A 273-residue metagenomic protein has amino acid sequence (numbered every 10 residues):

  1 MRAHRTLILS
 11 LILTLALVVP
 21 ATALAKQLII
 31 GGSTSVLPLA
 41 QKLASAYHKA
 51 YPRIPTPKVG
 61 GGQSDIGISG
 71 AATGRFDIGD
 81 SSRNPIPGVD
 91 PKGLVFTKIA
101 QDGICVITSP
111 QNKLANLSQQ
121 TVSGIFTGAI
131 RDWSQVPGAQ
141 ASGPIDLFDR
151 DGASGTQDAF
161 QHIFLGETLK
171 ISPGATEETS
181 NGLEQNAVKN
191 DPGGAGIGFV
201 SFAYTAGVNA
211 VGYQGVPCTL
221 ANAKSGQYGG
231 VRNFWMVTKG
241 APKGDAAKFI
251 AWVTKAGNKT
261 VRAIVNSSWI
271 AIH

Functional and structural regions predicted by a protein language model:
M1-L9: Bacterial N-terminal signal peptides that target proteins for export
S10-V18: Bacterial N-terminal signal peptides
P20-T22: Predominantly cytoplasmic-facing regulatory/coupling regions of multi-pass membrane proteins
L24-H273: Exported/periplasmic ABC-transporter solute-binding proteins
